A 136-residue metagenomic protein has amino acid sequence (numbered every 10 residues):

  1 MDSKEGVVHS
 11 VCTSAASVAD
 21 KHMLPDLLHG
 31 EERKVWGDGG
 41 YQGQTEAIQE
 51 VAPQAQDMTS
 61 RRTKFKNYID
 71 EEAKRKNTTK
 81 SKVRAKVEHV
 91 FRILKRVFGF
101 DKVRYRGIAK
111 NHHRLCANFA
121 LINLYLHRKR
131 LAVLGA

Functional and structural regions predicted by a protein language model:
M1-V51, C116-I122, A136: Polybasic low-complexity intrinsically disordered regions
H29, R33-K34, G39-H113: Helix-centered, glycine/charged polyanion-binding patches within enzymatic domains that contact phosphate-containing
H113-N118, L131: Short glycine/proline-enriched turn or capping motifs at secondary-structure junctions
R130-A136: A short, flexible helix-boundary coil/loop motif
